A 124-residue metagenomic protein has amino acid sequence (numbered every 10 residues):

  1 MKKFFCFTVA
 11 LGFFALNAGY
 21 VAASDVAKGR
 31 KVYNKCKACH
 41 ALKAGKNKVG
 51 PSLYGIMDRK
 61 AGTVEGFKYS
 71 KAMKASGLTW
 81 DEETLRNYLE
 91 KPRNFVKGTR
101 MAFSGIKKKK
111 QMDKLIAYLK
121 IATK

Functional and structural regions predicted by a protein language model:
M1-T8: Bacterial N-terminal signal peptides that target proteins for export
T8-L16: Bacterial N-terminal signal peptides
L11, C36, K60, P92 (+1 more regions): Alpha-helix boundary/capping residues
L16, T79-K124: C-terminal capping alpha-helices of c-type cytochrome domains
L16-Y33: Electrostatic cytochrome c docking/interface patches
V26, R30, A41-D81: Gly/Gly-Pro-rich "capping" loops immediately C-terminal to redox-active cysteine motifs in periplasmic/lumenal
Y33-L42, L115, L119: The canonical Cys-X-X-Cys-His
K35, V49, K97-T99: Envelope-exposed proteins and targeting segments
